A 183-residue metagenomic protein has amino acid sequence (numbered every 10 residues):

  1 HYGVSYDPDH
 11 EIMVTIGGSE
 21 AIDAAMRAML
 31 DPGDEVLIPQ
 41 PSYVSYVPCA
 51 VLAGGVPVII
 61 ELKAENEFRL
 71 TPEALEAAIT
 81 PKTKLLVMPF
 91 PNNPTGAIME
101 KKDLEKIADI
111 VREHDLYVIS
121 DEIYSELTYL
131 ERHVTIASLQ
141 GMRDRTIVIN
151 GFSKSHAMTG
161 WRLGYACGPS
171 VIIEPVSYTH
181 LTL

Functional and structural regions predicted by a protein language model:
H1-E35: Phosphate-binding glycine-rich loop
Y2-S5, E113-L116, L139-D144: Short helix-capping segments at alpha-helix termini
T15, I60, I149: Hydrophobic residues at beta-strand termini and immediately following loops that shape nucleotide-binding pockets
I16-E20, A24-R27, I38-G55: Substrate-binding/gating loop at the entrance of the active-site cleft, primarily in PLP-dependent aminotransferase-like
V58, L62-R132: Active-site phosphate-binding strand-loop segment of PLP-dependent enzymes
L139-P175: Active-site PLP attachment segment
T179-L183: Conserved small/polar residues in nucleotide/adenosyl-binding loops
